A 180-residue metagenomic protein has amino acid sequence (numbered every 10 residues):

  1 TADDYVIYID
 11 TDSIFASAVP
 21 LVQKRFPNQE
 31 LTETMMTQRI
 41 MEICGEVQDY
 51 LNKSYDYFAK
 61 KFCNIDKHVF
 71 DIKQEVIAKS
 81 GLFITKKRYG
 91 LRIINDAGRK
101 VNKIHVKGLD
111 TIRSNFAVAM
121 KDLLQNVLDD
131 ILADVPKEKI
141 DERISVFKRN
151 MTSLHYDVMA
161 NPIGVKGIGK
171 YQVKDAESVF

Functional and structural regions predicted by a protein language model:
T1-T11, A18-F180: DNA-dependent DNA polymerase catalytic subunits
